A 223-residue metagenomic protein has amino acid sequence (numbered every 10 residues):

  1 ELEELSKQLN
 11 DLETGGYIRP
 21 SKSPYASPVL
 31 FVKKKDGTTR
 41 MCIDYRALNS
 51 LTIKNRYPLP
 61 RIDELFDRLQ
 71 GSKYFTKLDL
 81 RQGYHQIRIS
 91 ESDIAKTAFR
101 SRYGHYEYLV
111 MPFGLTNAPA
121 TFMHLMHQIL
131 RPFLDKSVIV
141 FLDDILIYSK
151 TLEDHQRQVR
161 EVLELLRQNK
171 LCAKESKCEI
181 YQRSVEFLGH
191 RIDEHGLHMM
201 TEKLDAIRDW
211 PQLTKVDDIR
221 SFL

Functional and structural regions predicted by a protein language model:
E1-L223: Retroelement reverse transcriptase polymerase core
